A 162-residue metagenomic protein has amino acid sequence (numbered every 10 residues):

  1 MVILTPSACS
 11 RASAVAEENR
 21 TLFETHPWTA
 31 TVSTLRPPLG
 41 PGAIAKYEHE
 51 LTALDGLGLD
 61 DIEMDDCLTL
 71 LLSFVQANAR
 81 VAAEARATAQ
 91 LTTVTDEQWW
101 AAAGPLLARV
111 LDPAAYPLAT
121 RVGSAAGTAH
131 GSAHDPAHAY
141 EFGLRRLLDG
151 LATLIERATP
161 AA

Functional and structural regions predicted by a protein language model:
M1, T29, E50, G127-T128: A short small-residue
M1-A45, D61-M64, L68: Hydrophobic alpha-helical connector segments
I3-T5, T34-P37, A79, A85-R86 (+2 more regions): A short, structure-level motif marking secondary-structure boundaries and short turns
V32-S33, Y47-E50, A119: Long, contiguous hydrophobic alpha-helical segments, chiefly transmembrane helices and signal peptides
K46-P105, L151-I155: Hydrophobic alpha-helical bundle segments that form small-molecule/ligand-binding pockets
E84-A162: C-terminal peripheral helix-coil segments that are non-catalytic and often amphipathic
